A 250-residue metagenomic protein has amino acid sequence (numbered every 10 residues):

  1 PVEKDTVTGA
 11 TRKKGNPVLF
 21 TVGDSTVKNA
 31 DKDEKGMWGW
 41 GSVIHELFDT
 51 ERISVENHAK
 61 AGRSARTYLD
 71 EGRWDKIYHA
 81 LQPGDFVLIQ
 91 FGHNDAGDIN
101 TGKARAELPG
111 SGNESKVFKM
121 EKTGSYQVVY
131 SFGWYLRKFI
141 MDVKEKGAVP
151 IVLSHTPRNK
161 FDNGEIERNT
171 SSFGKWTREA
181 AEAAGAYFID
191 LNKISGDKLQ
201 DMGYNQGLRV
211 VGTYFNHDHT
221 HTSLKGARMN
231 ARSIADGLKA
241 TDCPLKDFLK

Functional and structural regions predicted by a protein language model:
P1-K60, D75-V87, K103-G112: Serine-esterase "nucleophile elbow" of acetyl-processing enzymes
V27, R66, A96: Short, electropositive, low-hydrophobicity segments enriched in small/polar residues
D31-K35, T67-L69, N163-R168: Short, solvent-exposed loop/turn segments at secondary-structure boundaries
E34, W38, E71, G133 (+1 more regions): Short alpha-helix boundary/capping motifs
A59-G62, H93-D95: Short glycine-rich, polar/acidic loop-and-turn segments at beta strand-coil junctions
A61-R63, P157-R158: Short, internal active-site loops enriched in acidic
S64-K76: N-terminal post-signal-peptidase region of extra-cytosolic proteins
K76-H221, R228, R232-K250: Alpha-helical cap/lid subdomain in secreted, periplasmic, or secretory-pathway luminal O-acyl-processing enzymes
